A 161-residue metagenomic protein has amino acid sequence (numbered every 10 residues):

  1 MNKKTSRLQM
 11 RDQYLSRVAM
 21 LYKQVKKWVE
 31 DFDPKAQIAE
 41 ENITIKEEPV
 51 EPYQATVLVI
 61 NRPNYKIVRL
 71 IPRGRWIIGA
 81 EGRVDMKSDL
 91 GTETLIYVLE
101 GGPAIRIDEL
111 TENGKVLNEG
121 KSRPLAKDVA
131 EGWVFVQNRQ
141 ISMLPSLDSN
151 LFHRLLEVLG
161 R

Functional and structural regions predicted by a protein language model:
M1-A39: Long, hydrophobic N-terminal alpha-helical segment
R7, T44-E48, I71-R73, G120-K121: Intrinsically disordered, low-complexity segments enriched in polar/charged residues with Gly/Pro, especially when
K27-D31, R75, E157: Short, intrinsically disordered, mixed-charge
K27-R62: N-terminal interaction modules that seed assembly of large macromolecular complexes
W28, W76, E131-F135: Tryptophan-centered motif/residue detector
P49-A104: Hydrophobic-cavity lipid-handling domains and compact docking modules
T94-R161: Glycine-rich, aromatic-bearing surface loops/beta-hairpins
